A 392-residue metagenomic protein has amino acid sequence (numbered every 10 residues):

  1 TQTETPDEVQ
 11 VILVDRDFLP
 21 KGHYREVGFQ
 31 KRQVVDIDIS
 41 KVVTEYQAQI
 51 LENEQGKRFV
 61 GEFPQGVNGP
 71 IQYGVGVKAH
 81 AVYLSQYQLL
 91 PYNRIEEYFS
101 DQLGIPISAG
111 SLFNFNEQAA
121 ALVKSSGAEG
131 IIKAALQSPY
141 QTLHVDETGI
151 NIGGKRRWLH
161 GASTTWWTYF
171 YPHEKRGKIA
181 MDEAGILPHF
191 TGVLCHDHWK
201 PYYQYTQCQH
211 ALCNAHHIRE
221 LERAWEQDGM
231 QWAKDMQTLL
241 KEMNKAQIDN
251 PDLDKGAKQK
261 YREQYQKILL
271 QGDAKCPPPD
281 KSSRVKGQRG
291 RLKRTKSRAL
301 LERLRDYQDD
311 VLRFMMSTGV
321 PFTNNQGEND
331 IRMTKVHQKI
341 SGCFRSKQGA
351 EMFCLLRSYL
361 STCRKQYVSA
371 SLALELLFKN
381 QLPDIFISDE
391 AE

Functional and structural regions predicted by a protein language model:
T1-G69, F113, Y140, V145: Short, flexible loop/hinge motifs at secondary-structure junctions
V14-D17, N53, A81, I95 (+9 more regions): Mobile genetic element proteins and their domesticated derivatives, centered on retroelements and DNA transposons
V75-Q88: Short, amphipathic alpha-helical "recognition" segments used to contact nucleic acids or chromatin
N93-I105: DNA-recognition alpha helix
Q102-I105, F115, A120-K200, Q209: RNase H-like nuclease fold core
H198, T206-L240: Conserved beta-strand -> loop -> alpha-helix junction used to position metal-binding or nucleic-acid-contacting
P201, T238-E392: Acidic/histidine-rich catalytic cores and adjacent linkers of DNA breakage/strand-transfer/modification proteins
